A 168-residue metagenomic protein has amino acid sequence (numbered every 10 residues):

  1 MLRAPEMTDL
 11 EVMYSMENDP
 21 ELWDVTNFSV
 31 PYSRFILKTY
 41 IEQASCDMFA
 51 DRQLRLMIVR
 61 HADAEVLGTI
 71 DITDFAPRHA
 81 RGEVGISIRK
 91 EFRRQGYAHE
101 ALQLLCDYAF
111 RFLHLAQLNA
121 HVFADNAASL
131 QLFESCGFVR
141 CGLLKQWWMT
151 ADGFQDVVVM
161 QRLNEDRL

Functional and structural regions predicted by a protein language model:
M1-L10, E17-D19, R55, V59-L168: Acyl-donor (CoA/ACP) binding surface of acyl/acetyltransferases
M7-Y14, R34, K38: An amphipathic alpha-helix signature
E17, T26, M48-F49: Hydrophobic residues in alpha-helical segments
E21-Q43: Conserved GNAT-fold acetyl-CoA-binding loop/helix
I36-T39, S45, S87, Q155: A generic membrane alpha-helix/interface feature
Q43-A44, Y108: A generic secondary-structure signal
A44-M57: A short helix-loop-beta-strand connector motif used in the catalytic cores of GNAT acetyltransferases and, in some
